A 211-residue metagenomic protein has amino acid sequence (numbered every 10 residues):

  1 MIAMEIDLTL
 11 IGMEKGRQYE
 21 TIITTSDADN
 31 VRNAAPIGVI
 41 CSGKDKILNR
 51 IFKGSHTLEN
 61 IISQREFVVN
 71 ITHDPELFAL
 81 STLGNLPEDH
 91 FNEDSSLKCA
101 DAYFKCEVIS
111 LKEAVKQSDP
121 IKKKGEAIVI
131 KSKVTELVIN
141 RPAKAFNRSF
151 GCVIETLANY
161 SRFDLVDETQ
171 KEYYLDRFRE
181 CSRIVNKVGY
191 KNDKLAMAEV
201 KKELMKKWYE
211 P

Functional and structural regions predicted by a protein language model:
M1-P211: Basic, polyanion-binding surface patches
